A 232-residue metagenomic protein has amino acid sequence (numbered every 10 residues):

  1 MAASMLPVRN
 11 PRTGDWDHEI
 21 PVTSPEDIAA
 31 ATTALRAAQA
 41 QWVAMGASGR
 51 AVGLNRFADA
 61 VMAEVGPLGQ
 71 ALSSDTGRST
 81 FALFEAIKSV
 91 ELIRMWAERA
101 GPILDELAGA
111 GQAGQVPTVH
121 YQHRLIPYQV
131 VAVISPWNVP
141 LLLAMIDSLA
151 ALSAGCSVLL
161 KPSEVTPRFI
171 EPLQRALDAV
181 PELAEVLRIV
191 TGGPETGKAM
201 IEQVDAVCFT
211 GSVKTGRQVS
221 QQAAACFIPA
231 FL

Functional and structural regions predicted by a protein language model:
M1-P117: N-terminal Rossmann-like NAD(P)+-binding subdomain of aldehyde/semialdehyde dehydrogenases
L107-L232: Rossmann-like NAD(P) dinucleotide-binding subdomain of oxidoreductase/dehydrogenase enzymes
